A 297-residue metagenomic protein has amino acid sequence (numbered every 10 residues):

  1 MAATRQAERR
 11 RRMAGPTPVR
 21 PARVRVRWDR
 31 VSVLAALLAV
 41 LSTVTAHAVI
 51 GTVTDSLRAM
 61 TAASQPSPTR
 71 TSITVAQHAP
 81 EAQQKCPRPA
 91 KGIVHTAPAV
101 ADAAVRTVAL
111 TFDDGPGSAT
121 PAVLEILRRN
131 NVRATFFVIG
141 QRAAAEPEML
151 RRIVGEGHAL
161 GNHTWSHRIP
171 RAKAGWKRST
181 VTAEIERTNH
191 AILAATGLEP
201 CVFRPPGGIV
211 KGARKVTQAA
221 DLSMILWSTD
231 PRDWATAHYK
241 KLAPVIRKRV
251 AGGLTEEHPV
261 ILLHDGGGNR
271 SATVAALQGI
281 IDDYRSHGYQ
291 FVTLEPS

Functional and structural regions predicted by a protein language model:
M1-A109, E125-T135, E257-S297: Terminal accessory/targeting
I73-W176, V181-E184, N189-A191, E199: Active-site beta->alpha N-cap acidic-glycine motif
A122, A144-A145, H167-Q290, E295-S297: Catalytic domains of cell-wall/extracellular-matrix polysaccharide-remodeling enzymes, centered on de-N-acetylation
